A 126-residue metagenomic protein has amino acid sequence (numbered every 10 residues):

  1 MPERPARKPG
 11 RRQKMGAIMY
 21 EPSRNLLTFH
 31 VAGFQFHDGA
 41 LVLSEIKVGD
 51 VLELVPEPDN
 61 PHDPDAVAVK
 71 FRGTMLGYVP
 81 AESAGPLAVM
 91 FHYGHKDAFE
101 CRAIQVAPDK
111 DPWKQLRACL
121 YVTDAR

Functional and structural regions predicted by a protein language model:
P2-R126: Conserved active-site motif detector
